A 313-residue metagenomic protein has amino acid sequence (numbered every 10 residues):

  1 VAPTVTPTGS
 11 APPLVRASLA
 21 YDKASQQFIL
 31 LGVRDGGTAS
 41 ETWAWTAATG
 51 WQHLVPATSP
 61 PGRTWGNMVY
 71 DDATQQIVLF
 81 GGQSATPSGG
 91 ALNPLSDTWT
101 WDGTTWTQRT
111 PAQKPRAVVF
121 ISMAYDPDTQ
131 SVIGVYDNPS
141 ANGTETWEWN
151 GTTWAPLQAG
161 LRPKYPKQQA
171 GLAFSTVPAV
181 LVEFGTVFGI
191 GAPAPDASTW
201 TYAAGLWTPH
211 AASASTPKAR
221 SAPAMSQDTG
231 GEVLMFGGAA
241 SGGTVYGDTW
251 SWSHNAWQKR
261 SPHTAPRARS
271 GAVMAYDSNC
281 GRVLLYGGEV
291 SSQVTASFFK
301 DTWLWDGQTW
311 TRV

Functional and structural regions predicted by a protein language model:
V1-V313: Kelch-like beta-propeller repeat domains
